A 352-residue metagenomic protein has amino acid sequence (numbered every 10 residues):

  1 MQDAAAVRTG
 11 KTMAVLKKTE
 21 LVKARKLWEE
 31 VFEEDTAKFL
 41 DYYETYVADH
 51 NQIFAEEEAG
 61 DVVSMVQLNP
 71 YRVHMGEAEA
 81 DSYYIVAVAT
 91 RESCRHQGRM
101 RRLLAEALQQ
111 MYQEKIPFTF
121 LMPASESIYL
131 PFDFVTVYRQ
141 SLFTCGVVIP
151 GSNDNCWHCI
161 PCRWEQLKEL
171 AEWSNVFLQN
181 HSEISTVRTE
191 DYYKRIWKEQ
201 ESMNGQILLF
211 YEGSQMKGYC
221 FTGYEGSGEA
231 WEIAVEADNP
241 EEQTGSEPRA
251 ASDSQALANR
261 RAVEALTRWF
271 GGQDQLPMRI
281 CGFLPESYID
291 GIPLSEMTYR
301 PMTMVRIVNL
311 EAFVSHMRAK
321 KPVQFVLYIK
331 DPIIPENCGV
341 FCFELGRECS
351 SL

Functional and structural regions predicted by a protein language model:
Q2-P70, E77-Y84, G151-D191, G226-G228: Short amphipathic alpha-helix that is part of the acyltransferase structural core
R8-T9, A48-N51, M65-R72, G76-G98 (+3 more regions): Basic, Lys/Arg-rich alpha-helical nucleic-acid-recognition elements, primarily the DNA-binding modules of transcription
N51-A55, M65, A87, G205-L209 (+1 more regions): Short hydrophobic/aromatic beta-strand element in the GNAT-like acyltransferase core that lines or flanks the acyl-donor
L104, Q110-P123, G272-E286: Conserved GNAT acetyl-CoA-binding A-motif
Q113-P117, P123-S141, P285-M302: Conserved active-site alpha-helix within GNAT-family acetyltransferase domains
Q140-Q273, M304, A312-V326: Amide-forming acyltransferase catalytic core, primarily the GNAT-like/NAT-type and related acyltransferase folds
R260-E348: Acidic, aliphatic-rich amphipathic alpha-helical segments
